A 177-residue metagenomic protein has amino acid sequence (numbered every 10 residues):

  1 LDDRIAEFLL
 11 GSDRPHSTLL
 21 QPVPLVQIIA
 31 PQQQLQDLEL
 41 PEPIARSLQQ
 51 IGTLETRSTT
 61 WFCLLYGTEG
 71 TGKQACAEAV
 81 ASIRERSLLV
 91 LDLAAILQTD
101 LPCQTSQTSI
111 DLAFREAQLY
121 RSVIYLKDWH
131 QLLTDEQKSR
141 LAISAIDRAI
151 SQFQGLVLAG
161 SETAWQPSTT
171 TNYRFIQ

Functional and structural regions predicted by a protein language model:
L1-Q33: Interdomain "pre-motor" coupling segment immediately N-terminal to P-loop NTPase/helicase cores
D2-D3, Q33-D37, V90, E162: General structural signal for secondary-structure boundaries
E7, G11, P15-H16, P41-R46 (+1 more regions): A generic structural micro-environment signature that highlights single residues at secondary-structure boundaries
Q27-Q49: Dynamic helix-loop-helix/coil hinge segments at AAA+ ATPase domain boundaries and subdomain interfaces
E42-Q177: Walker A/P-loop NTP-binding motif of AAA+ ATPase domains
